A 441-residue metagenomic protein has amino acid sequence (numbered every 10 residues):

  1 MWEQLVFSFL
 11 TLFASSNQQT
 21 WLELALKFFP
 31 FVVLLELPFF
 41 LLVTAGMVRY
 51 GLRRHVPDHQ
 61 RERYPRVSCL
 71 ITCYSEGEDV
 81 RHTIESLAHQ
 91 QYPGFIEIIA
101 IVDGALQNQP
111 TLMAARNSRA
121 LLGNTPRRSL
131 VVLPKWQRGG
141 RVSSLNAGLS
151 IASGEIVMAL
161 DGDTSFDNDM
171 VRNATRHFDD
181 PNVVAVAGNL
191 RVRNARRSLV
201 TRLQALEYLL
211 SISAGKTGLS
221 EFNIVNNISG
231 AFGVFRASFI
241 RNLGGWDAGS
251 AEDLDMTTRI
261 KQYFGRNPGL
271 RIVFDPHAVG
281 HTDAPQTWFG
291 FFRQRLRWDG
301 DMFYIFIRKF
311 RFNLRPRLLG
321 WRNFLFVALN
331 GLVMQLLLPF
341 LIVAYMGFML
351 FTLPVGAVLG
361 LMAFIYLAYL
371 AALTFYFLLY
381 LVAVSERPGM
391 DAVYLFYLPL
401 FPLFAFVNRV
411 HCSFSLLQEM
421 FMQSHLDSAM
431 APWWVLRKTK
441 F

Functional and structural regions predicted by a protein language model:
M1-R63, Y345, Y380-A383, N408-F421: N-terminal membrane-anchoring/stem segments of glycan-assembly enzymes
W2-Q4, F178-K216, A248-S250, T257-N330 (+1 more regions): Catalytic donor/gating beta->alpha subdomain of glycosyltransferases that bind UDP-sugars
A45-Y50, H59-R61, N330-M422: Membrane-embedded multi-pass helical conduit in multi-pass membrane proteins, especially envelope-biosynthetic
P65-S68, E97, R241, D255: Cell-envelope/extracellular polymer assembly enzymes that use nucleotide-activated donors
V67-E76, T83, Q90, I101-D103 (+1 more regions): A conserved hydrophobic helix/loop-capping motif in glycosyltransferases and polysaccharide synthases
E85-P134: Acidic donor-binding segment of Leloir-type glycosyltransferases
A120-R127, V142-S144, G148-S150, G154-E155 (+3 more regions): Long helical/loop segments within the catalytic core of UDP-sugar-dependent glycosyltransferases, especially the large
D161-S165: The conserved acidic donor/metal-binding loop of glycosyltransferases
